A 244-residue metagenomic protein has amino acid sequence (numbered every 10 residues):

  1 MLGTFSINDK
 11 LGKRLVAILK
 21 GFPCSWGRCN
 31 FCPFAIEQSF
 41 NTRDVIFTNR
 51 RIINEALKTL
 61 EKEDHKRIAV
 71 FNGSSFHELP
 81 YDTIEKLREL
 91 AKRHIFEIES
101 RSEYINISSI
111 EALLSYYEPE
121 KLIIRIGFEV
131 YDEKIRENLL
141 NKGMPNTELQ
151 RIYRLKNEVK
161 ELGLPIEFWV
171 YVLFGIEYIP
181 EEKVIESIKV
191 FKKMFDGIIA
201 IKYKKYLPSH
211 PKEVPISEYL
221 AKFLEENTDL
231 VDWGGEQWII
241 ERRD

Functional and structural regions predicted by a protein language model:
L2-R51: Canonical Radical SAM [4Fe-4S] cluster-binding loop centered on the CxxxCxxC motif and its immediate flanking residues
W26-C29, D132-I135, L207-S209: Short acidic/His/Gly/Ser-rich catalytic and metal-binding motifs that mark active-site loops of diverse hydrolases
F34-L79, A91-N106, E120-L149, W169 (+1 more regions): Core AdoMet radical
R43-T48, L140-E148, I179-E186, K212-Y219: Alpha-helix N-cap and loop-to-helix initiation/capping positions
T59-K62, L87-A91, E111-K121, N157-G163 (+1 more regions): Acidic (Asp/Glu)-rich catalytic clusters
L79-R88, N106-Y116, E181-V184: Distinct, well-ordered alpha-helical segments
T147-H210, F223-Q237: Conserved C-terminal portion of the radical SAM core fold that forms the substrate/S-adenosylmethionine-binding
R243-D244: Class I (Rossmann-like) S-adenosyl-L-methionine-dependent methyltransferase catalytic domain, capturing the SAM-binding
